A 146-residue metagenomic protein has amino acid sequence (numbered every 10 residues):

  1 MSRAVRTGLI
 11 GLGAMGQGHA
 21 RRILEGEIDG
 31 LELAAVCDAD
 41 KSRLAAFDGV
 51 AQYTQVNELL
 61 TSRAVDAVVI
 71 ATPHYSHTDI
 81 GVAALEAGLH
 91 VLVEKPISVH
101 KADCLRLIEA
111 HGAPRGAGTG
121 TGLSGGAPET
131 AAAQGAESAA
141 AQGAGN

Functional and structural regions predicted by a protein language model:
M1-D48: N-terminal Rossmann-like dinucleotide-binding module
I10, E94, G120: Short hydrophobic "strand-cap" motifs at the C-terminus of beta-strands
G13-M15, D48-A51, I70-P73, T130 (+1 more regions): A composition/secondary-structure signal for short, hydrophobic, low-basic-content segments with alpha-helix propensity
V36-D38, T72, A136, A144: Intrinsically disordered, low-complexity peptide-like regions
V50-A110: Beta-loop-alpha module in the N-terminal Rossmann-like domain of NAD(P)-dependent dehydrogenases, especially those
S98-N146: A contiguous active-site-proximal alpha/beta segment in oxidoreductase catalytic domains
